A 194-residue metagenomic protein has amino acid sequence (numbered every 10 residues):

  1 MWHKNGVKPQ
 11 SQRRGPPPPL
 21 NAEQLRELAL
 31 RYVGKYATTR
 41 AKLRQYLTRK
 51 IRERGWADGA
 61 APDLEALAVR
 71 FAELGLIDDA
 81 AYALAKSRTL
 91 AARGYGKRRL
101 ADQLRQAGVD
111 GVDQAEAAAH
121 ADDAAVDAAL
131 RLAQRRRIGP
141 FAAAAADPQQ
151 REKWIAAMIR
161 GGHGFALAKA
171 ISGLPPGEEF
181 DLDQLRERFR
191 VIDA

Functional and structural regions predicted by a protein language model:
M1-A194: An alpha-helical, amphipathic repeat domain used for nucleic-acid recognition, typified by the mTERF helical solenoid
